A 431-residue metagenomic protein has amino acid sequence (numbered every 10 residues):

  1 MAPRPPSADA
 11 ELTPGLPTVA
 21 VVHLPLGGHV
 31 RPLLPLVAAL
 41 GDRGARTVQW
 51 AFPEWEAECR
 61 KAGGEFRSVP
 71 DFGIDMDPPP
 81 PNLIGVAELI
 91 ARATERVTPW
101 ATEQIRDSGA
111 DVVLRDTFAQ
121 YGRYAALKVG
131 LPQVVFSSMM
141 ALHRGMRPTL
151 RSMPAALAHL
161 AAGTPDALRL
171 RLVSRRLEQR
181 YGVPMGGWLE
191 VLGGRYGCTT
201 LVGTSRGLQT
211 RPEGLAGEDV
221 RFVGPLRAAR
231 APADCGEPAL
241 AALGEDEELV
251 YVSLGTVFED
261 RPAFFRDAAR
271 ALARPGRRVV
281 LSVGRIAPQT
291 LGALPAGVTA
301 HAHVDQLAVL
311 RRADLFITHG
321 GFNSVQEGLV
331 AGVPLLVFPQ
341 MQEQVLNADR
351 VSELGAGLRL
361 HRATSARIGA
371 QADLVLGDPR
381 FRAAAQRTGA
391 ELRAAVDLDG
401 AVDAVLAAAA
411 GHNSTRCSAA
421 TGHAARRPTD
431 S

Functional and structural regions predicted by a protein language model:
A2-L160, D267, V280-D430: Glycosyltransferase specificity loop/lid
P3-R4, L12-G15, G207-L315: Donor-nucleotide binding loops and adjacent catalytic segments primarily of GT-B fold Leloir glycosyltransferases
T18-V19, T200, V250: Conserved hydrophobic helix-helix packing surfaces used for dimerization/oligomerization
V22, G85-E88, L170-R176, P225-L226 (+1 more regions): Short, basic, glycine/proline-bearing loop/turn elements
E58, A125, E190-G194, T210-G214 (+1 more regions): A general structural signal for short secondary-structure junctions and capping/turn motifs
F118, S205-R206, G255, G321: Flexible loop residues that form catalytic and substrate-binding hotspots at small-molecule/glycan-binding clefts
V134-T210, E218: Active-site-proximal region of nucleotide-activated glycan assembly enzymes, centered on histidine/acidic-rich loops
G194-T204, C235, V405-A408, D430: Non-catalytic, soluble scaffold/interaction modules
